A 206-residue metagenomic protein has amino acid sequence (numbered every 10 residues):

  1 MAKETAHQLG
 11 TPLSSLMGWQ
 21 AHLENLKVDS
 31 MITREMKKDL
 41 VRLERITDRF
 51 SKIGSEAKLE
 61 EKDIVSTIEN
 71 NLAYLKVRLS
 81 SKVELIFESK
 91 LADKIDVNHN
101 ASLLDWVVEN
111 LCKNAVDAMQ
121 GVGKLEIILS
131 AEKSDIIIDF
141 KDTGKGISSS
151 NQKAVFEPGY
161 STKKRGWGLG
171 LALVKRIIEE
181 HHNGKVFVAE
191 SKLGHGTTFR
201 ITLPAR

Functional and structural regions predicted by a protein language model:
A2, G170, V174: Short alpha-helical Gxxx[C/S/T] motif in the catalytic ATP-binding
M31-E84: Conserved DHp (HisKA) dimerization/phosphotransfer helix of two-component histidine kinases, i.e., the long coiled-coil
S55-K58, K94-H99, T162: Conserved micro-motifs of the catalytic ATP-binding
E84-I95, E132: Conserved catalytic submotifs in the C-terminal HATPase_c
V122-S134: Short beta-strand/loop element within the Bergerat-fold HATPase_c
I147-G159: Short conserved segment of the HATPase_c
I178-E179: Detector for a conserved hydrophobic position within an alpha-helical segment of the HATPase_c
H182-E190: Glycine-rich ATP-binding loops of the HATPase_c
